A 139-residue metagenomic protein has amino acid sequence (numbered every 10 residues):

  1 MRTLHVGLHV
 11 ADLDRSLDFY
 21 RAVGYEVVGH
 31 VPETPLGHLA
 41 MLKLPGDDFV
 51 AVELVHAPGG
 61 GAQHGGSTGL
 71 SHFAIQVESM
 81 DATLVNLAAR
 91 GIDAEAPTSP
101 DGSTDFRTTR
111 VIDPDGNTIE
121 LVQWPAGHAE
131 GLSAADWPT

Functional and structural regions predicted by a protein language model:
R2, H9-F49: Core segments of cupin and vicinal oxygen chelate
R2-D12, A40-L44, A62-A88, R107-I112 (+1 more regions): Vicinal oxygen chelate
H30, L84-T139: Vicinal oxygen chelate
P45-D47, V55-A57, W124: Generic beta-structure capping elements
D47-A51, G116-I119: Short, charged/polar, Gly/Pro-enriched secondary-structure boundary elements
G59-Q63, G127-E130: A short local loop/turn or secondary-structure capping micro-motif enriched for an aromatic residue
